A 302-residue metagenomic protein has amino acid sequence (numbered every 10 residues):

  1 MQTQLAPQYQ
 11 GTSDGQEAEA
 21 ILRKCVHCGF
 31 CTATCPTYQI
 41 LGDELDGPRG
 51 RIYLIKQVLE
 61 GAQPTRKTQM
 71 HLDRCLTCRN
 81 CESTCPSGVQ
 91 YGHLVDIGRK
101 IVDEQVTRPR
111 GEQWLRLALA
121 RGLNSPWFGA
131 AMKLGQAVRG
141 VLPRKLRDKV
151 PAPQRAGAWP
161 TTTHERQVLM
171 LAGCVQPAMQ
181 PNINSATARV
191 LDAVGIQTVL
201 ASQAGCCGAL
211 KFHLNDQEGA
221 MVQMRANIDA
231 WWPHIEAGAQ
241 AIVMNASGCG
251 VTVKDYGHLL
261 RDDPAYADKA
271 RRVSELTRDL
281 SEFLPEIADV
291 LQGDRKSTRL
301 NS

Functional and structural regions predicted by a protein language model:
M1-E19, Y38-S125, V222, A226 (+2 more regions): Ferredoxin-type iron-sulfur electron-transfer modules in oxidoreductases and energy-metabolism complexes
M1-G15, R23-H27, C35, T107 (+5 more regions): Intrinsic structural disorder
E19-C25, G29, Q69-C75, R79 (+3 more regions): Processing junctions and N-termini across compartments
R23, G42-D46, K211-E218: Alpha-helix capping and helix-loop boundary segments enriched in small/acidic/polar residues
C25-C31, C35, C75-C81, C85 (+3 more regions): Short cysteine clusters
G29-A33, D43-P48, T198-L200: N-terminal glycine-rich anion-binding loops that anchor highly charged ligand groups
Y91-S302: Iron-sulfur cluster-binding electron-transfer modules in prokaryotic oxidoreductases
